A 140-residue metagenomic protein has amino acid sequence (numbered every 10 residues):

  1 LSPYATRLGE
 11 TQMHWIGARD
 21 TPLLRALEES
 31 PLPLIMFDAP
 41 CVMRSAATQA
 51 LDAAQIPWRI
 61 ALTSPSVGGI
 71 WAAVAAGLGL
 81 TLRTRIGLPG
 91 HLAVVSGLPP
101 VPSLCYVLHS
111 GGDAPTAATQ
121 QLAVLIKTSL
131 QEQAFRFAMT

Functional and structural regions predicted by a protein language model:
S2-A39: Flexible hinge/capping segments at coil-to-helix
S2-T6, T11, A72-A114: Beta-alpha-beta core module
P33-A54: Secondary-structure junction motif
F37-D38, I60, R83: Thr-Gly-centered strand-to-loop micro-motif
P57-S66: Short beta-strand-to-loop elements that line the ligand-binding cleft of bilobed periplasmic-binding protein-like
G69: Short active-site alpha-helical segment characteristic of glycosyltransferases and processive polysaccharide synthases
L98-T140: A late-sequence structural motif
